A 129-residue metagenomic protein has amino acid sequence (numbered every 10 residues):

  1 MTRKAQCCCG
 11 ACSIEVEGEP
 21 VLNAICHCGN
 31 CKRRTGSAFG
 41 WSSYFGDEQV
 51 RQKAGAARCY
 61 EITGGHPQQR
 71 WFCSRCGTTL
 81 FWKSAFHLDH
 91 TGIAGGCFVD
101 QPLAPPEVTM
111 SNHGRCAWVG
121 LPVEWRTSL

Functional and structural regions predicted by a protein language model:
M1-L129: A short Gly-Trp-Pro
